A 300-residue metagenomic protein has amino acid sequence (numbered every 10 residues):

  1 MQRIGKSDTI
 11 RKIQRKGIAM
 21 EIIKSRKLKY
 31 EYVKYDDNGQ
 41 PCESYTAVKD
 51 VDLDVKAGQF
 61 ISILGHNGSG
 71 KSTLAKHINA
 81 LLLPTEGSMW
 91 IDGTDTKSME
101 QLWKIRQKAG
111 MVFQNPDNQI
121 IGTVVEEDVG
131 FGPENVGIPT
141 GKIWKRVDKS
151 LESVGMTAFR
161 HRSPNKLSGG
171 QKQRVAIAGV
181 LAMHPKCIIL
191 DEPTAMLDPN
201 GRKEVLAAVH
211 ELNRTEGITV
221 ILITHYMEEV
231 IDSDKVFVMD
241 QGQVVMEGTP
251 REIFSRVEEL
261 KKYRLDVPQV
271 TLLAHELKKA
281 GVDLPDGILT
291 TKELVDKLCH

Functional and structural regions predicted by a protein language model:
L64-H66: The feature captures the beta-strand-to-loop junction immediately N-terminal to the Walker
N79: Helix-to-loop junction immediately C-terminal to a conserved catalytic motif
S88-K104: ABC ATPase NBD Q-loop/coupling interface
G141-F159: Conserved ABC ATPase "signature" region
S163-L167, Q171: Conserved ABC ATPase signature
I188-D191: Catalytic Walker B motif of ABC-type/P-loop ATPase nucleotide-binding domains
